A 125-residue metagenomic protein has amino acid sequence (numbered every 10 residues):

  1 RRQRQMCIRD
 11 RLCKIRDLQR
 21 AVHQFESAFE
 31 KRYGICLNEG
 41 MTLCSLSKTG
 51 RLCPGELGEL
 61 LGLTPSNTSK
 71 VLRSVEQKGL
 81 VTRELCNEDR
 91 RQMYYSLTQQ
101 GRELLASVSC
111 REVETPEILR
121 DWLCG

Functional and structural regions predicted by a protein language model:
Q3-I8: Short, small-residue-biased leader/transition segments that mark boundaries at the very start of proteins
R9-N38, C44: N-terminal amphipathic alpha-helix
C44-K48, S109: Short, locally clustered residues in the helix-turn-helix/winged-helix DNA-binding domain
T49-C53: Short capping segments at the starts of secondary-structure elements
L60: Residues within the alpha-helical elements of helix-turn-helix
S66: Key DNA-contact positions within bacterial/archaeal DNA-binding proteins
R73-G125: Charged, amphipathic alpha-helical coiled-coil/dimerization segments
